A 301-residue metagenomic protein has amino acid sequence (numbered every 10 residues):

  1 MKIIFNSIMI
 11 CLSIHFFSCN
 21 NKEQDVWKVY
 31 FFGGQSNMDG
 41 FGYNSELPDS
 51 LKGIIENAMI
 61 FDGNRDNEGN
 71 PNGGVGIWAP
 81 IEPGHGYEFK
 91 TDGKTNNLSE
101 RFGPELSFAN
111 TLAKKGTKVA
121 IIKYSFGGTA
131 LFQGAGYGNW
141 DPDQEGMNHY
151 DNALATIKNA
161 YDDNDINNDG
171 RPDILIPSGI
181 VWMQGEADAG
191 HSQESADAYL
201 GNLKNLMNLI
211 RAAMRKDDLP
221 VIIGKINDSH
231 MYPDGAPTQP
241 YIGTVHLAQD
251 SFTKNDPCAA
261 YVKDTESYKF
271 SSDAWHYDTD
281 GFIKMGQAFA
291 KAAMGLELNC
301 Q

Functional and structural regions predicted by a protein language model:
M1-Q24: Bacterial Sec-dependent N-terminal signal peptides
E23-Q301: Cell-envelope and extracellular/periplasmic
